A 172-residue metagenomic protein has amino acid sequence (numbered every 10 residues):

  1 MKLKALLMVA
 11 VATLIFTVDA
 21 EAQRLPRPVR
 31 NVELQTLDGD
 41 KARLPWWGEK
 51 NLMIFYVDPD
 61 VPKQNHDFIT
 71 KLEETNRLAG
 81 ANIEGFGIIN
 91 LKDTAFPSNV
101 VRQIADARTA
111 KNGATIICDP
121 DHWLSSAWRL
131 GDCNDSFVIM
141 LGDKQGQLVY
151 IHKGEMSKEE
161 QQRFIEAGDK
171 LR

Functional and structural regions predicted by a protein language model:
M1-L7: Bacterial N-terminal signal peptides that target proteins for export
L7-I15: Bacterial N-terminal signal peptides
T17-D19: N-terminal signal peptide c-region/cleavage motif recognized by signal peptidases
E21-A42, K63-H66: N-terminal "domain-start" segment that seeds a small globular fold
P28, C133-S136: Short, small/polar residue-rich loop motifs at catalytic or cofactor-binding pockets
R43-F68: Short active-site neighborhood of thiol/selenol oxidoreductases, capturing the structured segment around
P62-T109, S125: Structural microenvironment flanking redox-active thiols in thiol-disulfide oxidoreductases
D135-R172: Thiol-/selenol-based redox modules, centered on thioredoxin-like and closely related oxidoreductase domains
